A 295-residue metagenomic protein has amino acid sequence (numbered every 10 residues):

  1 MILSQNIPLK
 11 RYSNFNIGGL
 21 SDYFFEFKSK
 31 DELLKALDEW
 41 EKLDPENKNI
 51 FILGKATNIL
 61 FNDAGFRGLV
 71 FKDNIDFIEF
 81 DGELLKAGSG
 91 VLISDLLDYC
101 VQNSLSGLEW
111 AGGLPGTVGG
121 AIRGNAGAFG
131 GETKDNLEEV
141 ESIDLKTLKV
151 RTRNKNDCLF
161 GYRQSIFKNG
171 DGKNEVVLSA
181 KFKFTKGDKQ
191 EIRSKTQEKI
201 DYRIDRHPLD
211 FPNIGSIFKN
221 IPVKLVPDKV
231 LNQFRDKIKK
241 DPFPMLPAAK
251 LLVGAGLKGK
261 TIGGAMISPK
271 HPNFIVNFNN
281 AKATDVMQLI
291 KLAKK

Functional and structural regions predicted by a protein language model:
M1-F129: Anion-binding (especially nucleotide phosphate/pyrophosphate-binding) glycine-rich loop and adjoining beta-alpha core
S4-Q5, R11-N14, I59, V150-Q288: Phosphate/pyrophosphate- and phosphate-bearing ligand-binding catalytic cores of soluble enzymes
N58-I59, L97-D98, L108-G112, N125-E132 (+3 more regions): A generic local secondary-structure boundary/capping motif
I75, F80-L84, S94, G107 (+1 more regions): Contiguous, small/hydrophobic- and glycine-enriched helical/loop subdomains that border and often "cap" functional
L96, V101, G112, G119-T133 (+5 more regions): Core subunits and conserved enzymes of cellular information-processing and envelope-translocation systems across
L289-K295: Conserved glycine-rich phosphate/nucleotide-binding loop and adjacent Mg2+-coordinating catalytic segment
